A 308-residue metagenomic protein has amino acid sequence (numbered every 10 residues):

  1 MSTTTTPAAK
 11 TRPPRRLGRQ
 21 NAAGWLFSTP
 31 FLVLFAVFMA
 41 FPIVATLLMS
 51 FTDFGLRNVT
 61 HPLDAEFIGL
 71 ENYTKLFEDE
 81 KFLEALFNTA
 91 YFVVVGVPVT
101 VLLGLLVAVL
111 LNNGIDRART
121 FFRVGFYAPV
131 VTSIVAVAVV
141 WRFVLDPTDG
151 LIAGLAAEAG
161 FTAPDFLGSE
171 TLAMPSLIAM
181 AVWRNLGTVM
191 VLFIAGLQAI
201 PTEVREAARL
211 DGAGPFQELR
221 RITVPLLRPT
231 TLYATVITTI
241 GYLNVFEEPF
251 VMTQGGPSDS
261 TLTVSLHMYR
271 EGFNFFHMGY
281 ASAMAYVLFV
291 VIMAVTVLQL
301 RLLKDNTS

Functional and structural regions predicted by a protein language model:
M1-R19: Short, Lys/Arg-rich, polar N-terminal cytosolic tail immediately upstream of the first transmembrane signal-anchor
A23-S308: A structural signal for multi-pass alpha-helical bundles of membrane permease subunits that mediate small-molecule
